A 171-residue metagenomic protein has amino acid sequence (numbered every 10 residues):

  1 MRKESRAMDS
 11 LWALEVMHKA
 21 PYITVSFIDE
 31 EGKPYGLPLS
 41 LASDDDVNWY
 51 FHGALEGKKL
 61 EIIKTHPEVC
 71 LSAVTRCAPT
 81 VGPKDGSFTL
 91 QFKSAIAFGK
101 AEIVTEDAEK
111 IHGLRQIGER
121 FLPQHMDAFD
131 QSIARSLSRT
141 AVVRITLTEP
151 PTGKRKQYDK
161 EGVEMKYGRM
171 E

Functional and structural regions predicted by a protein language model:
M1-T24: Short, basic/aromatic recognition patches
R2-E4, A78-E171: Charged, gly/pro-rich active-site loop segments
A13-L14, K33-W49, V81-S94, H125: Short N-terminal helix-initiation segments at or just after the protein's N-terminus
A20-L55, L71: Short beta-strand segments
I28-E30, A54-E56, V74-R76, K100 (+1 more regions): Histidine- and/or cysteine-centered catalytic micro-motif in compact active-site loops
D46-V47, P67, T148: Beta-strand-connecting loop/turn residues
E56-L60, C70, A78-P79: Histidine-centered metal-chelating micro-motifs
I63-T65: Short nucleic-acid-contacting surface segments enriched for D/E, G, S/T with interspersed K/R
